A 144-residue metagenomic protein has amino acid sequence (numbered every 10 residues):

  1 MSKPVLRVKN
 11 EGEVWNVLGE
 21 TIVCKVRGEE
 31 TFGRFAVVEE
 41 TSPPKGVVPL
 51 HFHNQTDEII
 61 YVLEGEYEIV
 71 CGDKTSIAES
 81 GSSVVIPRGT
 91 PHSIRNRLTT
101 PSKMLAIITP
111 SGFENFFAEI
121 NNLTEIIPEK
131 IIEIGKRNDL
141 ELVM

Functional and structural regions predicted by a protein language model:
M1-R34, N122-M144: A short, N-terminal "cap"/entry segment at the start of jelly-roll beta-barrel domains of the cupin/DSBH fold
L6-K9, D73-P91: Short acidic-glycine-tyrosine-enriched beta hairpin
V8-K9, V23-C24, V38-H53: Conserved short histidine dyad/triad with adjacent acidic residue
T21, I59, E66-E68, T75 (+2 more regions): Structural motif
E39-P43, F52-C71, I107: Short, conserved beta-strand element in jelly-roll/cupin
P49-Q55, T90-S93: Histidine-centered catalytic micro-motifs
R88-E114: Ligand-binding loop in jelly-roll beta-barrel domains
K103, F117-N122: A hydrophobic, small-residue-rich beta->alpha segment in the mid-to-C-terminal subdomain of diverse proteins
